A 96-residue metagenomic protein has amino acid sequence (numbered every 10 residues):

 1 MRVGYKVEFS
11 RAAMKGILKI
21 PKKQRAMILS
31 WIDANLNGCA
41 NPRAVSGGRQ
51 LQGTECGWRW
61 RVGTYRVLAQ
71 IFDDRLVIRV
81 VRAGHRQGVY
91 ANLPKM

Functional and structural regions predicted by a protein language model:
M1, R11-A12, Q52: Short glycine-enriched loop/turn motifs at secondary-structure junctions
M1-K6, K15, K19, A26 (+3 more regions): Enriched for short, Lys/Arg-rich terminal
F9, Q24-I28, I32: Hydrophobic/aromatic residues within well-ordered alpha-helical segments
A12, C56, H85: Residues that form or immediately flank small-molecule/cofactor binding pockets and catalytic motifs
Q24, L36-A40, L93: A general structural signal marking secondary-structure boundaries and capping sites
A34-R61: A short, surface-exposed loop/turn module that caps and links secondary-structure elements
